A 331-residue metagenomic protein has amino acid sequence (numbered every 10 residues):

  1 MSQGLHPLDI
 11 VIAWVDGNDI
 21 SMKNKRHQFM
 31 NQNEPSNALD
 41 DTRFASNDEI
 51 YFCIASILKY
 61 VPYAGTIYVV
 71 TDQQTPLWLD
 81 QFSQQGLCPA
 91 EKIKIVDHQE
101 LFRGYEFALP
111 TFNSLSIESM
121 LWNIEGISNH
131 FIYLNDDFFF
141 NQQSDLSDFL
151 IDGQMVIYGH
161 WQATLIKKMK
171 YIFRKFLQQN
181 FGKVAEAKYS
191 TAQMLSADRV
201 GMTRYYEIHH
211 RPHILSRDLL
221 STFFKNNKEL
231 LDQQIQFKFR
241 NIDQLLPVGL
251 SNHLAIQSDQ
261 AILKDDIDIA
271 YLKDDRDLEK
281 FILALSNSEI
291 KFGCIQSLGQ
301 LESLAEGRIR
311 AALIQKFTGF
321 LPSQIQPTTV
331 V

Functional and structural regions predicted by a protein language model:
P7, G17-R43: A solvent-exposed, charged loop/short amphipathic helix patch at secondary-structure junctions
D9-N18, K23-N24, H98, Q296-L298: Short loop/turn segments at strand-loop or loop-helix junctions that form parts of catalytic or ligand-binding pockets
N18-M22, T75-D80, R103-G104, F139-Q143 (+2 more regions): Short catalytic/ligand-binding loop motif for oxyanion handling, primarily in non-cytosolic enzymes, centered on
D41, A45, L77-I127: Active-site-proximal specificity loops/subdomain of glycosyltransferases
S56-A64: Short, acidic, metal-binding catalytic loop of nucleotide-sugar glycosyltransferases
T75, M120-W161: GT-A fold catalytic core of metal-dependent nucleotide-sugar glycosyltransferases, centered on the diacidic
V156-K238: Long, charge-rich alpha-helical interaction segments
R240-I242, L246-V331: Long, low-complexity C-terminal extensions of enzymes
